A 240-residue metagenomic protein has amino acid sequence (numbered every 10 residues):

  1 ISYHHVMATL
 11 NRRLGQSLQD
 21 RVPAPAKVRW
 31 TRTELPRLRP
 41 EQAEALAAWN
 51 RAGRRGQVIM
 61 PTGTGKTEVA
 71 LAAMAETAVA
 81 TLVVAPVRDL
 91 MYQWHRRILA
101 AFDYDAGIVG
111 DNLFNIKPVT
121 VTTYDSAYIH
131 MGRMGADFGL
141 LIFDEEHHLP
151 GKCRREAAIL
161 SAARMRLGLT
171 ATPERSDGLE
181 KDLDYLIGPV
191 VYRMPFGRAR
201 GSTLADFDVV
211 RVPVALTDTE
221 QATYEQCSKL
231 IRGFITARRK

Functional and structural regions predicted by a protein language model:
I1-A26: Interdomain "pre-motor" coupling segment immediately N-terminal to P-loop NTPase/helicase cores
D20-I59: Conserved pre-motif I regulatory segment
A52-M74: Walker A/P-loop
T81-V84, R88-L113, G139: Conserved helix-turn-beta segment of the N-terminal RecA-like "Helicase ATP-binding" lobe in SF1/SF2 helicases
V87, T122-S126, L169-P173: A short beta-strand-to-loop transition that corresponds to the Sensor-1 phosphate-sensing loop of AAA+ P-loop ATPases
G110-L140, P150-E156: Conserved helix/coil segment N-terminal to the catalytic DExD/H
G139-L140, H147-V209, T217-A222: Post-DEXD/H (motif II) to motif III coupling segment of the RecA-like Helicase ATP-binding lobe
A205-K240: Inter-lobe connector of SF1/SF2 helicase motors
